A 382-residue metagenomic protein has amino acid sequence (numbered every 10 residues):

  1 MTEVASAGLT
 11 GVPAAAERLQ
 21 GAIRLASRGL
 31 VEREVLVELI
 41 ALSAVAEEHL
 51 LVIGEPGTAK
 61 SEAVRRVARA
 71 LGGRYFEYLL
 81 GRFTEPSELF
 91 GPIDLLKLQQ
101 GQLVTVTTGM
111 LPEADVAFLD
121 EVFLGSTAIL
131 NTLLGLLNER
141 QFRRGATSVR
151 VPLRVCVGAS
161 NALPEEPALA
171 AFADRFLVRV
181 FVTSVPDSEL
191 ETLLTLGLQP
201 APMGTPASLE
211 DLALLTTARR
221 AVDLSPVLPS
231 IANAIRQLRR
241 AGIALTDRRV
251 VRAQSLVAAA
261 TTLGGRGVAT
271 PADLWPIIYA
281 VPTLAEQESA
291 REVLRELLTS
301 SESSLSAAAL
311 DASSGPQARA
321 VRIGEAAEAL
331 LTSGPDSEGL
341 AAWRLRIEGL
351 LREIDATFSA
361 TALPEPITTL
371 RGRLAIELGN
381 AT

Functional and structural regions predicted by a protein language model:
A7-A16, S27-L30, V180-R249, R266-A269: Conserved C-terminal "switch" segment of AAA+ ATPases
G11-E55: Pre-Walker A (pre-P-loop) alpha-helix and adjacent loop at the N terminus of AAA/AAA+ ATPase modules, a conserved
L39-L42, L95-A117, T147: Conserved alpha-helical scaffold flanking the Walker A/P-loop in AAA+ ATPase domains
A41-R82: Walker A/P-loop
V52, F118-L119: Hydrophobic anchor at the beta1->P-loop junction of P-loop NTPases
L96-Q102, L119-P206, T216: Canonical AAA+ ATPase core
Q237-S300: C-terminal helical "lid" subdomain and adjoining coupling/linker elements of P-loop NTPases
S289-T382: Terminal-proximal interaction/regulatory segments of ATP-powered molecular machines
